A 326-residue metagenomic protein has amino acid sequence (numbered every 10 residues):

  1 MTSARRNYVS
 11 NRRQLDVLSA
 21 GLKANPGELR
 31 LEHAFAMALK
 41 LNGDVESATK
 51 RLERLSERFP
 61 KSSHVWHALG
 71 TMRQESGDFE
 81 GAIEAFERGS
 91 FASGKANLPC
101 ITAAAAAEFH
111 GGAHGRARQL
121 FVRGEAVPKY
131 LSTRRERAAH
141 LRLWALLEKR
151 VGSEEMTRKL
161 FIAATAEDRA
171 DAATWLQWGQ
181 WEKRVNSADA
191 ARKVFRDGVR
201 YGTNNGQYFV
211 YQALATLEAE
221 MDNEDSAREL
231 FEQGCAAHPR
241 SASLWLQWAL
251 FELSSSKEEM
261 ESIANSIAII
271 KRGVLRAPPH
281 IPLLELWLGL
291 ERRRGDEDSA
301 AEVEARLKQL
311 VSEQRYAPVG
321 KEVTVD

Functional and structural regions predicted by a protein language model:
M1-D326: Alpha-helical solenoid scaffolds in eukaryotic macromolecular assemblies
